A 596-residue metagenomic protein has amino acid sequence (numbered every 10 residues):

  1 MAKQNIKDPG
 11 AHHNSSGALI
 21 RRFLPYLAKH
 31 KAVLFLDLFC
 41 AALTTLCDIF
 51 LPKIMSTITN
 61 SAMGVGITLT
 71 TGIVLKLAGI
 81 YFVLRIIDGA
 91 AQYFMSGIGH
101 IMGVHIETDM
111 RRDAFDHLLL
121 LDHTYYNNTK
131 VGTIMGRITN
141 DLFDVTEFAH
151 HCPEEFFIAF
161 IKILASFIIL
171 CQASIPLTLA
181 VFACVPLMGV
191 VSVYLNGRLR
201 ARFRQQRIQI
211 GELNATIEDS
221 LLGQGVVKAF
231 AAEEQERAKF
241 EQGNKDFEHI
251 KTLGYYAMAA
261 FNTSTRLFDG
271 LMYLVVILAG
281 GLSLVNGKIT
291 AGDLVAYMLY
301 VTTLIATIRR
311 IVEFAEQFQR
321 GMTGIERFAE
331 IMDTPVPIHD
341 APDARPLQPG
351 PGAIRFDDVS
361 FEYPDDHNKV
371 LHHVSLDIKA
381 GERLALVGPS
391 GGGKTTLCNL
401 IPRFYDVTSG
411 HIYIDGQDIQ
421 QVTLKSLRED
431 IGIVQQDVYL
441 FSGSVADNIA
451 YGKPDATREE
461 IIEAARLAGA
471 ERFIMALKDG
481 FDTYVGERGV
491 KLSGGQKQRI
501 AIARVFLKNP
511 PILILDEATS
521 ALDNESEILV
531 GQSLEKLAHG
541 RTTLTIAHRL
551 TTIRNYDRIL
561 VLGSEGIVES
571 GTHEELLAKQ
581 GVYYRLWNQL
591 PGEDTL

Functional and structural regions predicted by a protein language model:
A2-H13, V104, R112-L142, A215-K239 (+4 more regions): Short intracellular "coupling" helices and adjacent cytoplasmic loop segments at the cytosolic face of multi-pass
S15-K31, I134: A short amphipathic helical element positioned immediately N-terminal to and/or at the very start of a transmembrane
L34-A91, C171-P176, G287-A291: Transmembrane helix-loop-helix hairpins at lipid-water interfaces of multipass membrane proteins, especially the type-1
F39, C47, L51, T70 (+5 more regions): Hydrophobic alpha-helical transmembrane segments of ABC transporter permease domains
F39-C40, L84-G103, E154-I161, A180-Q206 (+5 more regions): Alpha-helical transmembrane segments of multi-pass membrane proteins
G64-G66, T70-G79, I169-A183, L253-E326 (+1 more regions): Helix-loop-helix
H123-T124, N140-A149, P153, F157 (+9 more regions): An intracellular "coupling" helix at the cytosolic face of ABC transporter transmembrane type-1 domains
D340, L347-L596: ABC-type nucleotide-binding domain
